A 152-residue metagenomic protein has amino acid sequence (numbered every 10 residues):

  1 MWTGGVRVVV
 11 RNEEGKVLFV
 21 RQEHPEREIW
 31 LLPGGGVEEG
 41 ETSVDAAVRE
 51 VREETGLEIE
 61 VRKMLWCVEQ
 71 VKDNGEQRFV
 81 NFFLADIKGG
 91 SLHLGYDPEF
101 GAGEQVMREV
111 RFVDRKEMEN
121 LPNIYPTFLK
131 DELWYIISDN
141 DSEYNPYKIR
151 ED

Functional and structural regions predicted by a protein language model:
M1-V17, G36, F82: Conserved N-terminal beta-strand and adjoining loop/helix that marks the start of the Nudix/MutT-like hydrolase domain
W2, E28, Q77-F79: Residue-level preference for beta-strand/loop junctions
G5-R7, E58-V61: Conserved beta-strand residues within beta-sheet cores
V9-R11, G15-L31, E39: N-terminal first-folded block
R27-E28, V68-K72: Short, solvent-exposed loop/turn segments at secondary-structure junctions
R27-W30, G101-D152: Nudix hydrolase/Nudix homology domain
V37-E60, Q70-I124: Unchanged
R62-W66: Conserved S-adenosyl-L-methionine
